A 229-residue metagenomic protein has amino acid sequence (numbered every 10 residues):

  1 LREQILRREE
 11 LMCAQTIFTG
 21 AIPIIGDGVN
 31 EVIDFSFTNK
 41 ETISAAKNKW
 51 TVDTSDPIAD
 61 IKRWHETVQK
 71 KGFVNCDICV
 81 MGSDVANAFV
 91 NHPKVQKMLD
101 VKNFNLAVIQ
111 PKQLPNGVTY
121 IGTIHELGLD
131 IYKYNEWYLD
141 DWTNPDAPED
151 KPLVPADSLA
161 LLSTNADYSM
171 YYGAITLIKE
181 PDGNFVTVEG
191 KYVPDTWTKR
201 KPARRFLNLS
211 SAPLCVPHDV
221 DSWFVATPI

Functional and structural regions predicted by a protein language model:
E3-L6, E10: Sec-exported extracytoplasmic/periplasmic mature domains
L6, I17, M81-D84: An acidic- and aromatic-residue-enriched active-site/binding cleft used to recognize and process polar
E10-G28: Short, glycine/acidic-rich hinge or "gate" loops at secondary-structure transitions that mediate conformational
C13, C76-C79, C215: Generic recognition of cysteine residues
I24, G28-D34, K199: Short secondary-structure boundary segments
N30-I109: Extended, solvent-exposed, turn-rich assembly/linker loops in the middle of proteins
S44, K49, D53-S55, Q96-I229: Sequence/fold signature of self-assembling virion shell proteins
